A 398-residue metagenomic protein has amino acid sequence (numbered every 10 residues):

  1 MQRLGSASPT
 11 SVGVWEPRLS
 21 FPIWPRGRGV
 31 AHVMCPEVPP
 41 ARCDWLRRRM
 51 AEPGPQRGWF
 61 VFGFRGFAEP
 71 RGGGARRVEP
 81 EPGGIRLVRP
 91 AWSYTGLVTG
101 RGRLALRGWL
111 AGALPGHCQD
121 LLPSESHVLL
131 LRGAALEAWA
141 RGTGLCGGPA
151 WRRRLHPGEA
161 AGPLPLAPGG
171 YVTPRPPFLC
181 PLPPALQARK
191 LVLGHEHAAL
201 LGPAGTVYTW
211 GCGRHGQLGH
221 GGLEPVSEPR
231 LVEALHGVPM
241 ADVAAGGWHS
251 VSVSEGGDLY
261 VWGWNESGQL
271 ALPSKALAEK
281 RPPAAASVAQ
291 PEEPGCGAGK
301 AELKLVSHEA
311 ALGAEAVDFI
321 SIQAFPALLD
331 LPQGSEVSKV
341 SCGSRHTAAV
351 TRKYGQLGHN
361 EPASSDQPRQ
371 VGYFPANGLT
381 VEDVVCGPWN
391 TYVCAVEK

Functional and structural regions predicted by a protein language model:
Q2-L4, W24, C35-L87, V98 (+8 more regions): Short glycine/serine- and acidic-residue-enriched loop/turn motifs that recur at repeat junctions
V61, Y94-L97, L106, H127-L130 (+7 more regions): Conserved core positions of repeat-based scaffolds
V78-E81, A111-P115, C180-P183, E233-L235 (+2 more regions): Surface loop/turn motifs at the tips and blade-to-blade linkers of beta-strand repeat domains
P82, P90, P115, A185 (+8 more regions): Short loop/turn positions that demarcate and connect the beta-strands within blades of beta-propeller repeat domains
I85, C118-Q119, Q187-K190, E196 (+3 more regions): Canonical WD40 repeat/beta-propeller blade segments in eukaryotic WD-repeat proteins
H195, P203-A204, C212-R214, G247-W248 (+5 more regions): Conserved strand-to-loop turn within each blade of WD40 beta-propeller repeats
G372-K398: Blade-level signature of beta-propeller repeat domains, shared across WD40, Kelch, NHL, RCC1 and BNR/Asp-box propellers
